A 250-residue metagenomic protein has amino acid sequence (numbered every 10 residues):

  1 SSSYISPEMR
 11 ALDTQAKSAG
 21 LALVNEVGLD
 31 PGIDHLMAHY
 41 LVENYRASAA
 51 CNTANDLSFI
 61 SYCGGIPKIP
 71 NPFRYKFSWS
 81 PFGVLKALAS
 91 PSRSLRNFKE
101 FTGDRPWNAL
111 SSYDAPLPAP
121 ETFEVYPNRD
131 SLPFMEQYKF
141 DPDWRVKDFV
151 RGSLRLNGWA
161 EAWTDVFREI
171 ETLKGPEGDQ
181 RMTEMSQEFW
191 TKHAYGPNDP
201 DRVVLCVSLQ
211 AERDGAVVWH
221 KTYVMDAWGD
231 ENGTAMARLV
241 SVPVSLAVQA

Functional and structural regions predicted by a protein language model:
S2, E26-D30, D34, F123: Glycine- and other small-residue-rich loops at beta-strand/loop junctions that grip anionic moieties
S2-L23: Rossmann-fold NAD(P)-binding glycine/threonine-rich loop
I5-R10, D30-D34, I66-K68: Short gly/pro/ser/thr-enriched loop/turn and capping motifs at secondary-structure boundaries
T14, L36, V242-S245: A broad detector of short, well-ordered amphipathic alpha-helices that serve as recognition/interaction surfaces
Q15-A19, V42-E43, F77-S78: Short, hinge-like loop/turn segments at secondary-structure boundaries
L23-N25, S61: General beta-strand structural signal in soluble alpha/beta enzymes
H35-A47: Active-site-proximal alpha-helical scaffold in enzymes
N44-A250: C-terminal catalytic/substrate-binding lobe primarily of soluble NAD(P)-dependent oxidoreductases
